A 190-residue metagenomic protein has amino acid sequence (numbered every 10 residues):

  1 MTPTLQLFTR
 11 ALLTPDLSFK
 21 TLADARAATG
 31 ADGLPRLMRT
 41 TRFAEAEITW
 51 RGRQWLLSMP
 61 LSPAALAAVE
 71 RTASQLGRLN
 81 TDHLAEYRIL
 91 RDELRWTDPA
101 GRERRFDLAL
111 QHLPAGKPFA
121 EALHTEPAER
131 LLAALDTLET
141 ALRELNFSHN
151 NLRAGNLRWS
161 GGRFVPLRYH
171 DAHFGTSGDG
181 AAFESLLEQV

Functional and structural regions predicted by a protein language model:
M1-L37, A68-T72: Juxta-kinase regulatory segment immediately upstream of eukaryotic protein kinase catalytic domains
A23-R26, P35, R53, Q75-L79 (+3 more regions): Nucleic acid-processing catalytic cores of prokaryotic defense/repair systems
P35, T41-I89: ATP-binding glycine-rich loop module of kinase domains
E47, L113, R158-W159: Conserved hydrophobic "DFG−1" position in protein kinase catalytic cores
W55, H83, A109, V165-R168 (+1 more regions): Protein kinase-like catalytic core scaffold
A85-L131: Conserved structural core of kinase catalytic domains
A120-G155, Q189: Conserved kinase catalytic-core helix
S148-V190: Catalytic activation segment of kinase domains across protein kinase-like and atypical kinase folds
